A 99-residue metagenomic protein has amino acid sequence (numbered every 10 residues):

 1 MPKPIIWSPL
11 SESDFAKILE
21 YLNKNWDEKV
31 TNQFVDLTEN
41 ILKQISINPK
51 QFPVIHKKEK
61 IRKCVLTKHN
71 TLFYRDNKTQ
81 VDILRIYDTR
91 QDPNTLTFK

Functional and structural regions predicted by a protein language model:
M1-V35: Arg/Lys-rich, positively charged N-terminal/basic patches that mediate binding to nucleic acids
D14, I18, L37, I41-Q44 (+1 more regions): Residue-level recognition of specific faces of alpha-helices
T31, P53-I55, T95: Short, hydrophobic secondary-structure boundary micro-motifs
E39, I47-Q80: Basic/aromatic recognition patch in beta-strand/loop cores that engages polyanionic ligands
N70-T71, R75-K99: Enriched for short, Lys/Arg-rich terminal
